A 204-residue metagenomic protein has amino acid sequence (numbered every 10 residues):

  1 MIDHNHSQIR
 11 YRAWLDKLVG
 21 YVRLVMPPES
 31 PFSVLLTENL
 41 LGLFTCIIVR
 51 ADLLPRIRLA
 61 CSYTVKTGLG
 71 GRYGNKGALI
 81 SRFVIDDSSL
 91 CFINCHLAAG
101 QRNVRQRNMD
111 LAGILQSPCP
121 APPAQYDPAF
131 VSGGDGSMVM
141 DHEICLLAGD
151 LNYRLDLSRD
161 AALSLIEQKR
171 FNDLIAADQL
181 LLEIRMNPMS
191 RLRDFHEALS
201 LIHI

Functional and structural regions predicted by a protein language model:
I2-A98: Structured beta-strand-rich core segments of catalytic domains in phosphoester-bond hydrolases
A13, K17, L43, Q106-G113 (+1 more regions): Acidic, Ser/Thr-rich intrinsically disordered and amphipathic helical segments
L15, V19, R23, V49 (+3 more regions): Amphipathic alpha-helical interaction motifs in eukaryotic regulatory proteins
R23, P27, L53, S88 (+3 more regions): Short amphipathic alpha-helices and their capping/turn residues within compact interaction modules
T37-L53, C145-R154, R185-P188: Short, conserved secondary-structure transition motifs
G68, G100, Q116-C119: Extended serine/threonine-enriched, polar tracts that run as long, contiguous segments within proteins
Q101, R105-Q106, P120-N187: Hydrophobic, mid-to-C-terminal alpha-helical segments
I202-I204: Conserved small/polar residues in nucleotide/adenosyl-binding loops
